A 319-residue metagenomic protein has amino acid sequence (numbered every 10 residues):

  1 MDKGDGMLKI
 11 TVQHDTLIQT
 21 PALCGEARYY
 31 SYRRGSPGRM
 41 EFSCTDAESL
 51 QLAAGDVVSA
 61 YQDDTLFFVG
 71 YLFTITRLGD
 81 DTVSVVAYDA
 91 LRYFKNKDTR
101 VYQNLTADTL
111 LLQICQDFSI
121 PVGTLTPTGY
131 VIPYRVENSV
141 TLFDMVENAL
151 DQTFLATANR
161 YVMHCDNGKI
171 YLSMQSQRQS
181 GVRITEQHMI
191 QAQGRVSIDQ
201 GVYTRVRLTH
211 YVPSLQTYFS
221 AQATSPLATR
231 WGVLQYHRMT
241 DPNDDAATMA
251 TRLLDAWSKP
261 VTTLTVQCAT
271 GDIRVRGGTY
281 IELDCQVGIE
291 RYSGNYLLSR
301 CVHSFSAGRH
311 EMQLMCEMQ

Functional and structural regions predicted by a protein language model:
M1-Y93, T185-R195: Assembly/oligomerization scaffold segments
D2-L8, S49-L50, Y161-S258, T262-S306: Acidic, small/polar-enriched beta strand-loop surface segments
V12-T16, A60-D64, H210-V212, L283-I289 (+1 more regions): Short acidic, glycine-rich loop/turn motifs
Y30-G38, I75-V83, H164-N167, S258-V261 (+1 more regions): Short, ordered beta-strand-loop transition motifs
R34-D46, D81-L91, L208, V261-A269 (+2 more regions): Oligomerization/assembly interface segments of phage tail-like spikes and tubes
F42, A87, R100-G123, E137-H164 (+2 more regions): Amphipathic, non-transmembrane alpha-helical segments in extracytoplasmic/periplasmic proteins
S59-A87, L283-Q313: Short beta-strand and beta-hairpin "edge-sheet" elements
T82-V83, D89-A90, T126-G194: Short beta-strand-centered interaction patches in the first periplasmic/extracellular domains of large envelope
